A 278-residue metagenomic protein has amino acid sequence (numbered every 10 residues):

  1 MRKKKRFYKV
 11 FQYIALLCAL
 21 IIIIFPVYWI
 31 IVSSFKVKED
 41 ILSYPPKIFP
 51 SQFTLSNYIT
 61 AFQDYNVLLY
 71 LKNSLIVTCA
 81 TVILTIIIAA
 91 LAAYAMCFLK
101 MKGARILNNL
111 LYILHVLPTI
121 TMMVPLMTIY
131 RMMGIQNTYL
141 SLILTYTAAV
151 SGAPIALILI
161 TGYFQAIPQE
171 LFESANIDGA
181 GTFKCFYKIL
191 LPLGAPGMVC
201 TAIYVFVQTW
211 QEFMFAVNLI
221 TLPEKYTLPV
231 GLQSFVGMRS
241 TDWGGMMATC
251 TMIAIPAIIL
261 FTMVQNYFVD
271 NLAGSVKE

Functional and structural regions predicted by a protein language model:
R2-E278: A structural signal for multi-pass alpha-helical bundles of membrane permease subunits that mediate small-molecule
